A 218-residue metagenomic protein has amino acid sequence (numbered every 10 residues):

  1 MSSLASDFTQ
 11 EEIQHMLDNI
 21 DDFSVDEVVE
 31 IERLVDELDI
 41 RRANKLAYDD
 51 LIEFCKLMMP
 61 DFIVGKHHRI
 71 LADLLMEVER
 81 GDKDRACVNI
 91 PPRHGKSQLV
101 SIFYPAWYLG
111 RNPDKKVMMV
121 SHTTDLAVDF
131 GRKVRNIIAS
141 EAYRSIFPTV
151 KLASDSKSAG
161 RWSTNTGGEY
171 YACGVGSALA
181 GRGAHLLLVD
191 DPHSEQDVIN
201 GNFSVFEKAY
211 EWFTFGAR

Functional and structural regions predicted by a protein language model:
M1-D84: N-terminal accessory segments
I63-H68, K96-S97, S101, F206: Phosphate/oxyanion-binding active-site loops and adjacent basic polyanion-contact surfaces
A72-E79, A106-L109, A217-R218: Generic structural signal for well-ordered alpha-helical scaffold segments
K83-F103: Walker A/P-loop
R85-C87, K116-M118, E169, L186: Residue-level preference for the first positions of well-ordered beta-strands
V100-N112: Walker A/P-loop NTP-binding motif
V120-G176: Conserved nucleotide-state-sensing and coupling region of NTP-binding domains
A159-G216: Conserved RecA-like ASCE ATPase "motif II neighborhood" in helicase/translocase motors
